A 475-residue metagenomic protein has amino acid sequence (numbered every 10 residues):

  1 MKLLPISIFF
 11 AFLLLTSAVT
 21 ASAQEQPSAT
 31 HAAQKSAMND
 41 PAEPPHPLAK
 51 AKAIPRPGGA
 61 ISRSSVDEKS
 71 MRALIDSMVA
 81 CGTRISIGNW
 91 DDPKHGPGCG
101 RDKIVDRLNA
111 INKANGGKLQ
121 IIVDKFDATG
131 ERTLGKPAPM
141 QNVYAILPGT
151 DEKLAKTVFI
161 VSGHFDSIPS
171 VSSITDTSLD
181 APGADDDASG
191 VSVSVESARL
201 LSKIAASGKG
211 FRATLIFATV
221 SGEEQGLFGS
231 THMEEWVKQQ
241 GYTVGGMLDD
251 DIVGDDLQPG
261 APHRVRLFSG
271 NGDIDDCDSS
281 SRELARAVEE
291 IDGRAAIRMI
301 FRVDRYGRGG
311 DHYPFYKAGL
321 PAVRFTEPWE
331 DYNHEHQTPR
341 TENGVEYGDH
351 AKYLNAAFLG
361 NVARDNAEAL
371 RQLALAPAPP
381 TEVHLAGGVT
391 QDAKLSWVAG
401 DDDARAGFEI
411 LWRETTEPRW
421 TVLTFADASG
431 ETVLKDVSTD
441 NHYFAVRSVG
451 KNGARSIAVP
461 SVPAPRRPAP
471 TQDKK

Functional and structural regions predicted by a protein language model:
P27, H31-D40, S70-P148: A non-catalytic alpha/beta surface segment that caps or lines the substrate-entry region of metallo-dependent hydrolase
P45-G96, N333-E346: N-terminal capping segment at the start of a domain
A73, V79, V253-N271, R302-P377: Active-site-adjacent mobile loop/cap segments within catalytic or ligand-binding domains
A145, V161-S162, D166-S167, V171-L227 (+1 more regions): Alpha-helical metal-binding/catalytic segments enriched in His/Glu/Asp
V220-A318, A322: Metal-dependent peptidase/peptidase-like ectodomains
Q391-A404: Conserved aromatic anchor
L434-R455: Beta-strand-rich modules
K451-D473: Extracellular fibronectin type III
